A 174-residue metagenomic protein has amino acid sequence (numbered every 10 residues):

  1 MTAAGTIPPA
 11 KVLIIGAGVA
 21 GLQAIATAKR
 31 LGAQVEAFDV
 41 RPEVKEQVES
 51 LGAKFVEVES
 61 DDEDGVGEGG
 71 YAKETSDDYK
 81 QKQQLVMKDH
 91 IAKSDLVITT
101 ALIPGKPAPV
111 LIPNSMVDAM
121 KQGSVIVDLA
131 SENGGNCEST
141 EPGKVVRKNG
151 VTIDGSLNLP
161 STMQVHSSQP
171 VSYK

Functional and structural regions predicted by a protein language model:
M1, P9, S131, C137-Y173: Adenosine-phosphate binding glycine-rich loop
T2-H90: Glycine-rich phosphate/diphosphate-binding loop of Rossmann-like nucleotide-binding domains
A4, V40, T75, Y79 (+4 more regions): Catalytic cores of large soluble enzymes that bind and process phosphate-bearing ligands
K11-L13, A33-E36, K54, D95-V97 (+2 more regions): Structural motif
K29-L31, L51-K54, P113-A119, P142-V145 (+1 more regions): Short, solvent-exposed amphipathic alpha-helical segments in soluble enzyme and RNA/protein-processing domains
V40-P42, S60-D61, L102-I103, A130-G134 (+1 more regions): Short, ordered loop/turn segments at secondary-structure junctions
L85-K88, A92, L96, Y173: Generic detection of well-ordered alpha-helical segments
L96-V146, G150-D154: ADP-ribose/adenylate-binding Rossmann-like module
